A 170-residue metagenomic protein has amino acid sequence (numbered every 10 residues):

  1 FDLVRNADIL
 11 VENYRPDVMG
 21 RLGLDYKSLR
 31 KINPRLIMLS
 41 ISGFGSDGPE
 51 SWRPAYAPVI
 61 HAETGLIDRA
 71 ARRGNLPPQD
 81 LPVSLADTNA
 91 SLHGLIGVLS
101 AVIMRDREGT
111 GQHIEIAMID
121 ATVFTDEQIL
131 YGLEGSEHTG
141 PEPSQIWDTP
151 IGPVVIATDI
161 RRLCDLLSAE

Functional and structural regions predicted by a protein language model:
F1-K31: A structured beta-alpha segment of the ubiquitous adenosine-cofactor-binding alpha/beta core
V11, L29, M38, A57 (+2 more regions): Structural scaffold positions in well-ordered secondary structure
R15-P16, S42-G43, T64: Short glycine-/small-residue-rich Rossmann-like dinucleotide-binding loops
I37-L39, V155: Structural detector of well-ordered beta-strand residues that form the stable sheet scaffold of enzyme domains
L39-I41, Y56-A62, R69: Generic beta-sheet signal
D47, H61-E170: Acidic, glycine-rich segments within the central catalytic cores of soluble metabolic enzymes that bind/position
P49-R53: Conserved NAD(P)+-binding/catalytic subdomain of aldehyde/semialdehyde dehydrogenases
